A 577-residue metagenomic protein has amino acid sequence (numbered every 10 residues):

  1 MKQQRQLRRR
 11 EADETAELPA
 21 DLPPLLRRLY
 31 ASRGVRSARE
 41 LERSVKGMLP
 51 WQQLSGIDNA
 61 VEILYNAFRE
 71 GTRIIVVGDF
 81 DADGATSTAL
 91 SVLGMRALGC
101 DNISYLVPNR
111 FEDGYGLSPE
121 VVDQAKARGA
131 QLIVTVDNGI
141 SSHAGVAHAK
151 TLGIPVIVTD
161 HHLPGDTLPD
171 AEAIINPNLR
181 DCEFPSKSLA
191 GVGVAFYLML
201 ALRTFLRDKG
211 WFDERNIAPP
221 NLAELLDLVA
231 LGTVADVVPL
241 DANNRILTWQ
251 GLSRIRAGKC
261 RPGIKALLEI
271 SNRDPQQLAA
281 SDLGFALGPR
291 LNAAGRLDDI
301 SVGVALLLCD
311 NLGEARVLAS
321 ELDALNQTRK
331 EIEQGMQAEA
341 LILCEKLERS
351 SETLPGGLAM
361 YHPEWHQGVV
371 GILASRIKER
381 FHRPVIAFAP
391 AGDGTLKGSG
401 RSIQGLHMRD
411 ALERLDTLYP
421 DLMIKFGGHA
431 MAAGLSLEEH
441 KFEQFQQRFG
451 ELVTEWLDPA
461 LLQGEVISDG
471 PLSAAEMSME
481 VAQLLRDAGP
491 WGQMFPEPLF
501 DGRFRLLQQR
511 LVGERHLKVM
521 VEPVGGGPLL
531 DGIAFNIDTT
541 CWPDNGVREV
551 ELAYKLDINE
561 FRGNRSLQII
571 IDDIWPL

Functional and structural regions predicted by a protein language model:
K2, R9-L132, L152-G153, T204-Q444 (+2 more regions): Hydrophobic helix-and-loop "lid/oligomerization" segment in the mid-to-C-terminal part of catalytic domains
Q3, R69-E70, E314-M360, D393 (+2 more regions): Mid-to-C-terminal polyanion-binding domains and interfaces
N66, D166-N176, I264, V521-P528: Acidic-glycine-rich active-site phosphate/pyrophosphate-binding loop
G78, V136, V158, N176 (+5 more regions): Flexible glycine-/small-residue-rich
L90, D170-D213, L225-V229, G428: Short alpha-helices
Q131, E172, E551: Conserved acidic residues
V136-V192: Histidine/acidic-residue-rich, glycine-tolerant segments that coordinate divalent metal ions
A144-H148, L373, E480: A short acidic, amphipathic alpha-helical/loop segment
